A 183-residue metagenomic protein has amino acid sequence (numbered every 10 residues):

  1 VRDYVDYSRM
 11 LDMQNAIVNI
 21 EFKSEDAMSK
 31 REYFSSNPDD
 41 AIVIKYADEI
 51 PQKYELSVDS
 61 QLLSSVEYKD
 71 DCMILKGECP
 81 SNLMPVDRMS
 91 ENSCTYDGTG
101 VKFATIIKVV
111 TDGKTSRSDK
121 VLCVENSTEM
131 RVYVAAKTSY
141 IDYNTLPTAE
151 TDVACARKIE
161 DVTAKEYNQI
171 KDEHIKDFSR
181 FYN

Functional and structural regions predicted by a protein language model:
V1-N183: Aromatic-residue-lined binding/catalytic grooves and analogous aromatic/hydrophobic interfacial grooves in multimeric
